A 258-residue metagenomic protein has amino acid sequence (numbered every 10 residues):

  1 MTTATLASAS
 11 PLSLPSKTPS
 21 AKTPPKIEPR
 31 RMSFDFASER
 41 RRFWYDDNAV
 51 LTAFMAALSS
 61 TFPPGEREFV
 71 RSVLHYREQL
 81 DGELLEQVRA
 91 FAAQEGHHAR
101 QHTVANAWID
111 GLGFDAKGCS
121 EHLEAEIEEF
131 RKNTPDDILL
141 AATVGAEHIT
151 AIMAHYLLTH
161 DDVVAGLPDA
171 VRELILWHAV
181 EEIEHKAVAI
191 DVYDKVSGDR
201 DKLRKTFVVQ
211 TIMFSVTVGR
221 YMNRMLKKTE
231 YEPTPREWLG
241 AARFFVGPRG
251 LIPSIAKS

Functional and structural regions predicted by a protein language model:
T2-S258: Non-heme di-metal
